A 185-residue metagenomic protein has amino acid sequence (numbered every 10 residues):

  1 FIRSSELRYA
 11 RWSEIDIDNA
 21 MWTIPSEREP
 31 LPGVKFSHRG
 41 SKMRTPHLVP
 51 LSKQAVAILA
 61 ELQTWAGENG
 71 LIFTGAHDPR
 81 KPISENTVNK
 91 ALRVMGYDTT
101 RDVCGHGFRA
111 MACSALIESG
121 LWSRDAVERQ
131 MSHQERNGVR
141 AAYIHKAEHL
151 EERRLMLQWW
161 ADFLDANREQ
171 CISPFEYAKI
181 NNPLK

Functional and structural regions predicted by a protein language model:
F1-A10, S119-S123: A short, glycine-centered helix-capping/turn motif at helix boundaries that positions DNA-contacting or catalytic
S5, Y9-T64, E135-G138: Conserved tyrosine-mediated DNA breakage-rejoining catalytic core shared by Y-recombinases
W12-E14, R109-A110, Y177-N181: A glycine-rich phosphate-binding loop feature that marks nucleotide/adenosyl-phosphate handling sites
I24-L31, V56, L121, M131-Q170: Catalytic-site neighborhood detector that most strongly recognizes the C-terminal catalytic loop/helix of tyrosine
G40, G105, H149: Residue-level marker of regulatory loop/turn positions in helix-turn-helix DNA-binding domains and in histidine
V49, A57-R80, E85-R129, H133-R136: Short, basic (Lys/Arg/His-rich) helix/loop patches that form interaction surfaces in the mid-to-C-terminal regions
R168-L184: Short, flexible loop/turn segments with low-complexity composition
